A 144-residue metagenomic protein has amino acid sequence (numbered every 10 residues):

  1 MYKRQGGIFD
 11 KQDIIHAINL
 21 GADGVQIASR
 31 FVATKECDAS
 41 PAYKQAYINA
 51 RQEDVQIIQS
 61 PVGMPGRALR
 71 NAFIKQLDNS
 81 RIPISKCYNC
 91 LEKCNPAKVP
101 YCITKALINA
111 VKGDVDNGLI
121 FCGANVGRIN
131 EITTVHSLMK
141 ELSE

Functional and structural regions predicted by a protein language model:
M1-Y2: Conserved small/polar residues in nucleotide/adenosyl-binding loops
Q5: Short hydrophobic "strand-cap" motifs at the C-terminus of beta-strands
F9-E144: Conserved active-site-proximal phosphate/metal-binding subdomains
